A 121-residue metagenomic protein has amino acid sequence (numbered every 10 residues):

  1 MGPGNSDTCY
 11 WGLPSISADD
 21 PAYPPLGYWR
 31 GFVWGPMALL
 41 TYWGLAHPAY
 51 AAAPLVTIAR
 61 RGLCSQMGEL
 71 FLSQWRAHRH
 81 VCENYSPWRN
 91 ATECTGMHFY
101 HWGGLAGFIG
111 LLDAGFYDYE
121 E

Functional and structural regions predicted by a protein language model:
M1-G4, P21-E121: C-terminal capping/lid segments that line or modulate ligand- or cofactor-binding pockets
M1-I16: Extended ligand-binding clefts on enzyme/binding-domain cores
